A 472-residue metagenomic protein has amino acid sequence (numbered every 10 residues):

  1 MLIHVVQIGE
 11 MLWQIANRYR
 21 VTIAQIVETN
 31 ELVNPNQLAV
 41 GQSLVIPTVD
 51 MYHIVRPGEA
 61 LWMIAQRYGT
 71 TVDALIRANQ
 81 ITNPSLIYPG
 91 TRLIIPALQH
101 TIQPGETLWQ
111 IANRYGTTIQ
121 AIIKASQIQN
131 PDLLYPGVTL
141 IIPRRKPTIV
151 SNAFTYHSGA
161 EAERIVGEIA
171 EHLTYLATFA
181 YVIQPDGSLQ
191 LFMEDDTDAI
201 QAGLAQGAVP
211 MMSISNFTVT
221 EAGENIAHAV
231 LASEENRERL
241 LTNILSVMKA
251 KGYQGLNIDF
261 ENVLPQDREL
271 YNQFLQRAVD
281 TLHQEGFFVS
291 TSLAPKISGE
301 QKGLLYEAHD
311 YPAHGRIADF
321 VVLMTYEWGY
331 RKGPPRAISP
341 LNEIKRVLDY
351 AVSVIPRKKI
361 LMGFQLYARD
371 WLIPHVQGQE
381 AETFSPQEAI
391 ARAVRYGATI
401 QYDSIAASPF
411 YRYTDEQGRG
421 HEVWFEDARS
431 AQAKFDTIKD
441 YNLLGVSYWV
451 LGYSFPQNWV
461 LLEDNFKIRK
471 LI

Functional and structural regions predicted by a protein language model:
M1-Y19, Q42-G69, Y88-G116, V138-L140: Primarily a LysM-type cell-wall glycan-binding module
R144-N243: Glycan-recognition patch characteristic of GH18 chitinases/ENGases and related GlcNAc/peptidoglycan-binding proteins
Y156-E171, E234-K249, G303-P312, E426-T437: Short, acidic/polar
L176, I258, V321, M362 (+2 more regions): Conserved, mostly hydrophobic/aromatic
P185-E194, E269-R395: Substrate-binding surface in catalytic domains of secreted glycosidases
S213-A222, I226-A227, L366-K434, E463-I472: Glycan-binding loop/region signatures in secreted carbohydrate-active enzymes
T218-S246, A250, G299-Q301, H309 (+1 more regions): Active-site-adjacent "subsite" loops/lids of carbohydrate-active enzymes
R239-L270, F320-P334: Active-site groove signature of glycoside hydrolases
